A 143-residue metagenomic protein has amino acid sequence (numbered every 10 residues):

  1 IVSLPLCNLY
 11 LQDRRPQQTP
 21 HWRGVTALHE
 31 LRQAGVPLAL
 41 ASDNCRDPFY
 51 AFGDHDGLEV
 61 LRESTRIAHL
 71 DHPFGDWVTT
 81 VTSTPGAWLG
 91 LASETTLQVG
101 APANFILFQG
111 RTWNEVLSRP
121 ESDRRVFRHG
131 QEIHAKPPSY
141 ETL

Functional and structural regions predicted by a protein language model:
L4-R14, R23-F108: His/Asp/Glu-enriched, well-ordered alpha-helical/loop segment that forms or immediately abuts the divalent-metal
S83, A87, L97-L143: C-terminal cap of metal-dependent C-N hydrolases
